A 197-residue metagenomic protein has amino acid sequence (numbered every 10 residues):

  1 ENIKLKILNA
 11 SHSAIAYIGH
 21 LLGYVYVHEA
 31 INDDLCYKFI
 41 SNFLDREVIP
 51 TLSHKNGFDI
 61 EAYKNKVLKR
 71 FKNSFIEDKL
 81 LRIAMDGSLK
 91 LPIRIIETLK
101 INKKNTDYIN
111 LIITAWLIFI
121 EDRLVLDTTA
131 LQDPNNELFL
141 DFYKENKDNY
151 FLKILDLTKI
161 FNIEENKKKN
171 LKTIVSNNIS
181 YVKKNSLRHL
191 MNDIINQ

Functional and structural regions predicted by a protein language model:
E1-Q197: Non-transmembrane, aqueous-exposed alpha-helical and coiled segments at domain scale
